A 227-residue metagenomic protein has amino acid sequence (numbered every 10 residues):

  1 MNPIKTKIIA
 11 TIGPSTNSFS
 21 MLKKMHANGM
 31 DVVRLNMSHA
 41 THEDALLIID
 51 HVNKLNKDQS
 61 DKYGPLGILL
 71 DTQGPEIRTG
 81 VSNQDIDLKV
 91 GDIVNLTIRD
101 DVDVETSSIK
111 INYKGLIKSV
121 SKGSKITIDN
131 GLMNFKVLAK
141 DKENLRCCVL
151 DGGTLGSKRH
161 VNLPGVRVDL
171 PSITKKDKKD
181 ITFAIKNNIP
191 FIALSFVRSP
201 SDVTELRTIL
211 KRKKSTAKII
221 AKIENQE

Functional and structural regions predicted by a protein language model:
M1-E227: Non-catalytic helical/linker scaffolds that mediate oligomerization, partner binding, and domain coupling around large
